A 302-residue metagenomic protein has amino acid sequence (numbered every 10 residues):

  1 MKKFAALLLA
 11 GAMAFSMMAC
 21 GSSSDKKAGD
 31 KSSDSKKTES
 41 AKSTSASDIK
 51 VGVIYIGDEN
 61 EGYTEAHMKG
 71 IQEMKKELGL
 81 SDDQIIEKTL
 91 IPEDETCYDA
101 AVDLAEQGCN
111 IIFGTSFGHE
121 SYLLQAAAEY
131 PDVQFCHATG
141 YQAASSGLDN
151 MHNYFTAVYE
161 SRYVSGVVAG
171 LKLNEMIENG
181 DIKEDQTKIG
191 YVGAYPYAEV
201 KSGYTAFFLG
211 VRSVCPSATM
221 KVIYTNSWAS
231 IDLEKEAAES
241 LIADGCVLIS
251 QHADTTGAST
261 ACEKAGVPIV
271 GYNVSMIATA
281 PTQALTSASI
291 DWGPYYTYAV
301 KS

Functional and structural regions predicted by a protein language model:
M1-G11: Positively charged n-region of N-terminal signal peptides that target proteins for export
S16-A19: C-terminal motif of bacterial Sec signal peptides marking the signal peptidase cleavage site
G21-S24: Bacterial signal peptide processing site
K26-S302: A residue-level marker of the well-folded mature domains of exported/periplasmic proteins
